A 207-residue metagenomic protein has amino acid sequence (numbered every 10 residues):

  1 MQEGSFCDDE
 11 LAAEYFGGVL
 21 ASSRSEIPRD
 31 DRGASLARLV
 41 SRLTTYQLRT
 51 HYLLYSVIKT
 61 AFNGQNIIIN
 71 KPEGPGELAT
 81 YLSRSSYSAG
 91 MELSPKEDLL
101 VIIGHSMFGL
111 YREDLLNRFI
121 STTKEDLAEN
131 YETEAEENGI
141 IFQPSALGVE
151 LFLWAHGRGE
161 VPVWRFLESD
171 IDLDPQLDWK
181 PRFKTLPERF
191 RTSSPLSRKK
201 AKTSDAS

Functional and structural regions predicted by a protein language model:
M1-Y46: Charged, alpha-helical interface segments at or near domain boundaries
E3, A34-T45, S94-E97, V101-G104 (+1 more regions): Short, solvent-exposed segments of well-ordered alpha helices
G18-A21, R38, R49, L53-S56 (+2 more regions): Short, hydrophobic/amphipathic alpha-helical patches that form generic packing surfaces within helical domains
G33, A37-P95: Short amphipathic alpha-helical interface segments
T60, R112, L116-F119, G157 (+1 more regions): Intrinsically disordered or highly flexible coil/loop and linker segments, enriched in small and charged/polar residues
A89-L127, N138-G139: Short amphipathic alpha-helical interaction segments
L127-R189: Short, amphipathic alpha-helical interaction segments positioned at domain boundaries
L196-S207: Long, low-complexity, intrinsically disordered segments
